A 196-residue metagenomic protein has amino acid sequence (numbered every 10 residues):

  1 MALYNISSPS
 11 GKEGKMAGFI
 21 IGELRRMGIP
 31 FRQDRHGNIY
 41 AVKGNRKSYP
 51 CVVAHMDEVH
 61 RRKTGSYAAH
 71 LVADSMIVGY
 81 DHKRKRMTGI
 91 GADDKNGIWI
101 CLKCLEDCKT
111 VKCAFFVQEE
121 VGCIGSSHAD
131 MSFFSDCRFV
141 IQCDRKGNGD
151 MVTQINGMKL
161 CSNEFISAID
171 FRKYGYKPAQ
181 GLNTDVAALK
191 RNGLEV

Functional and structural regions predicted by a protein language model:
M1-G79: Acidic/His- and Gly-rich active-site-bordering loop/insert found across diverse amide/peptide-bond hydrolases
R25-P30, G44-Y49, C104-K112, S135-C137 (+2 more regions): Short glycine/proline-enriched coil/turn segments at helix->beta-strand junctions
R32-D34, Y174-G181: Flexible, glycine/charged-enriched surface loops at secondary-structure junctions
K47-T110, F115, E120-C123, C137: Active-site metal-coordination/substrate-binding segment of hydrolases, especially metallo-dependent peptidases
H60-R61, E119-G125, N148-V152, A188: Short, well-ordered, mixed-charge alpha-helical segments that flank or form enzyme active sites
G97-I100, V121-M131, C161-E164, G181: Active-site glycine-rich loop that binds ribose-phosphate moieties when present
A129-V152: A glycine-rich helix N-cap at a beta->alpha junction
K177-V196: Zn-dependent metallopeptidase/amidohydrolase metal-coordination segment
